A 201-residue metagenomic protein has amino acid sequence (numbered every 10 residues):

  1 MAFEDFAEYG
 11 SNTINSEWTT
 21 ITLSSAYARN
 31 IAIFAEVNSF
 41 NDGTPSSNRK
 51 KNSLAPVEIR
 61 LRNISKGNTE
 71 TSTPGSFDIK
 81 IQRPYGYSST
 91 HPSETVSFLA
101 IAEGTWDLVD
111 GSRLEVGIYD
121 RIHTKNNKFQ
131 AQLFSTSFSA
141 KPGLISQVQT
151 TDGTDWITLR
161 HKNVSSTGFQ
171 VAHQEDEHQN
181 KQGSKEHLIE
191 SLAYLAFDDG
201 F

Functional and structural regions predicted by a protein language model:
M1-F201: Extracellular receptor-binding modules and their adjoining Ser/Thr/Gly/Asp/Asn-rich linkers
